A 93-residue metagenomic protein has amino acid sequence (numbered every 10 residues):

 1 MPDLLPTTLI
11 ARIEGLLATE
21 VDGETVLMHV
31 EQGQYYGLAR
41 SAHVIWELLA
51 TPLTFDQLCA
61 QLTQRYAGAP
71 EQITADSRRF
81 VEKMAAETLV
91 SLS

Functional and structural regions predicted by a protein language model:
M1-T25: Long, low-complexity, charged/polar intrinsically disordered regions in eukaryotic proteins
V21, Q34-S93: Long, charge-rich, low-complexity alpha-helical segments
L27-V30, Y36: A structural micro-motif at secondary-structure boundaries
